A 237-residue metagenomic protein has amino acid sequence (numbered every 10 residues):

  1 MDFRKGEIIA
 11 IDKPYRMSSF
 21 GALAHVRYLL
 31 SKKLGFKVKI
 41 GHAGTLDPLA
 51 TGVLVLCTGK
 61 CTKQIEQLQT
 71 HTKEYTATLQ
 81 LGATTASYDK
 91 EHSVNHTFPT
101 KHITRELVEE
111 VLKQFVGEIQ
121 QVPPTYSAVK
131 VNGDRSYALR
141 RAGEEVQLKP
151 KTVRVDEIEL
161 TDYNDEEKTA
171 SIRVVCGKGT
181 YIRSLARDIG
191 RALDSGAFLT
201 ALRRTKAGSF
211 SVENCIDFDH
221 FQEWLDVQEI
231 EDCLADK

Functional and structural regions predicted by a protein language model:
M1-K237: Catalytic/RNA-binding core of pseudouridine synthases
